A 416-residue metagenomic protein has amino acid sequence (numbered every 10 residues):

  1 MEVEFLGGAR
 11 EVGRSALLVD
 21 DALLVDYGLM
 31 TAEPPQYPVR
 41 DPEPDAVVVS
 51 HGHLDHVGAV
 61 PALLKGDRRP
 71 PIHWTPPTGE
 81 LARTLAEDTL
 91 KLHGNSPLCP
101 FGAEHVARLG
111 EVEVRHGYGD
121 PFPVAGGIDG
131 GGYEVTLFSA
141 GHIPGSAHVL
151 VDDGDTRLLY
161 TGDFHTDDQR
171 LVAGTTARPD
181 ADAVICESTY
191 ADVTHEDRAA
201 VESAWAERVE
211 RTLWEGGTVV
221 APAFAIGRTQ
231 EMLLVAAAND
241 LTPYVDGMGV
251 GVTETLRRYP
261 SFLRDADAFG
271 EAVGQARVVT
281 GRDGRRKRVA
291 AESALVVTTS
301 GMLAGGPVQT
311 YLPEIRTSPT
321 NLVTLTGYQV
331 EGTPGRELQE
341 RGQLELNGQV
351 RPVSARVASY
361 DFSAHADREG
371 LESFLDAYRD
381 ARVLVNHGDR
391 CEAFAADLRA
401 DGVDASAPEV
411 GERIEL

Functional and structural regions predicted by a protein language model:
M1-V39, H148-T161, A183, V383: Conserved beta-strand hairpin/beta-sheet module of binuclear metal-dependent hydrolase folds, prominently
A9-E111, T166-V172, E196, A200 (+1 more regions): Pre-active-site segment of Zn-dependent metallo-hydrolases
E11, V278-L416: C-terminal regulatory/interaction regions
V25-Y27, P44-V60, I72-T75, L137-A140 (+8 more regions): Active-site neighborhood of phospho(di)ester-bond hydrolases with catalytic His/Asp-centered motifs
A86-G145, L263-E292: Metallo-beta-lactamase
D120-P179: Catalytic core of the metallo-beta-lactamase
D168-D246, E345-S406: Cap/insert and terminal regions of metallo-dependent hydrolase folds
E207-T324: Hard-cation-handling environments
